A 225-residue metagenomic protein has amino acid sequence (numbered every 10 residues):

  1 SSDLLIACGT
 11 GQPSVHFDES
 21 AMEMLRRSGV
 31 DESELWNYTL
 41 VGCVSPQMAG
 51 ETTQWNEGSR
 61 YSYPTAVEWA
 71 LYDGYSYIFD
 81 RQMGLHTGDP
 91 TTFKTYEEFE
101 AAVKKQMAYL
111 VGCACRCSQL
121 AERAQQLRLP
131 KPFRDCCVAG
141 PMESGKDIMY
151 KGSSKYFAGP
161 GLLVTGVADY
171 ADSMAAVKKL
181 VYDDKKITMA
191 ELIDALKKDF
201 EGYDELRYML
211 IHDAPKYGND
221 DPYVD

Functional and structural regions predicted by a protein language model:
S2-D225: Conserved catalytic cores of very large enzyme subunits
